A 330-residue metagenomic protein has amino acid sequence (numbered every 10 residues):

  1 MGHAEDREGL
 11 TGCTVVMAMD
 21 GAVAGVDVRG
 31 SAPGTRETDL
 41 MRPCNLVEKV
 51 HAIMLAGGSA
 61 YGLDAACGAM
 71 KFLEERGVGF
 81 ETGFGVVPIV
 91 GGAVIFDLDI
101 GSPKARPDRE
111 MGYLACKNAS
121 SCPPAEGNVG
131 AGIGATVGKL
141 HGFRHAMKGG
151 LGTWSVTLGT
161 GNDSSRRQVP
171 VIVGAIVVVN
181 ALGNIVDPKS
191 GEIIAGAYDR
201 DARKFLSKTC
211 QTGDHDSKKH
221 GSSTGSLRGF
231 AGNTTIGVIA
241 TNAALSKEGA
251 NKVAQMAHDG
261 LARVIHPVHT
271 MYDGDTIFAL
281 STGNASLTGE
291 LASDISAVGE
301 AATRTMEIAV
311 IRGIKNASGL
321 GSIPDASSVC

Functional and structural regions predicted by a protein language model:
M1-C330: Alpha/propeptide regions of enzymes that mature by internal proteolysis
